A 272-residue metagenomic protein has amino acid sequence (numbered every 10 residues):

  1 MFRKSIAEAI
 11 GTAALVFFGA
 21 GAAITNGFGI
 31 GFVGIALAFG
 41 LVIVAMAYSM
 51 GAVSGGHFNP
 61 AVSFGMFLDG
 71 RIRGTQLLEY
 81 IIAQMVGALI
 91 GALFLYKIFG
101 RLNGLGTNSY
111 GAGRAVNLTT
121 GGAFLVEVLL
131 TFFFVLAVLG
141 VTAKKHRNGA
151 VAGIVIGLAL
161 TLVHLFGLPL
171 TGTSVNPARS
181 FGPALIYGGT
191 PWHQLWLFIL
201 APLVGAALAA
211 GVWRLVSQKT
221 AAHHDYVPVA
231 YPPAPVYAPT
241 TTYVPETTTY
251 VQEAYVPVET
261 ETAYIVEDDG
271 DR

Functional and structural regions predicted by a protein language model:
M1-R272: Membrane-interface helix-loop junctions and terminal tails of multi-pass membrane proteins
